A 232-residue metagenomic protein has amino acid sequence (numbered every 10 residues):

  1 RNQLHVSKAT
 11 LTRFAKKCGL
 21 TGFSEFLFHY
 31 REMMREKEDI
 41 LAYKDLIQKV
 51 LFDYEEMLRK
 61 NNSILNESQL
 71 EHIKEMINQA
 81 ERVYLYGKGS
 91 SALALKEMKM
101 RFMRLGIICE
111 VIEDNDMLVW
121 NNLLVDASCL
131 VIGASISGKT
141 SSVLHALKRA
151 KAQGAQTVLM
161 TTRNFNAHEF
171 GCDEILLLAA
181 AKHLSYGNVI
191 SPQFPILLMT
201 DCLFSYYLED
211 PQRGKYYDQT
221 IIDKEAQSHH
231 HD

Functional and structural regions predicted by a protein language model:
N2-H72: HTH-adjacent hinge/linker in prokaryotic transcriptional regulators
K8-F14, D45, S63, L85-A92 (+3 more regions): Short, charged low-complexity intrinsically disordered segments located at boundaries of structured domains
N66-Q69, S91, K151, K215: Residue-level recognition of alpha-helical structural elements
N78-L198, C202-P211: Glycine-rich phosphate-binding loops that contact phosphosugars or nucleotide phosphates
P211-D232: A short, charged, Gly/Pro-tolerant segment at domain boundaries
